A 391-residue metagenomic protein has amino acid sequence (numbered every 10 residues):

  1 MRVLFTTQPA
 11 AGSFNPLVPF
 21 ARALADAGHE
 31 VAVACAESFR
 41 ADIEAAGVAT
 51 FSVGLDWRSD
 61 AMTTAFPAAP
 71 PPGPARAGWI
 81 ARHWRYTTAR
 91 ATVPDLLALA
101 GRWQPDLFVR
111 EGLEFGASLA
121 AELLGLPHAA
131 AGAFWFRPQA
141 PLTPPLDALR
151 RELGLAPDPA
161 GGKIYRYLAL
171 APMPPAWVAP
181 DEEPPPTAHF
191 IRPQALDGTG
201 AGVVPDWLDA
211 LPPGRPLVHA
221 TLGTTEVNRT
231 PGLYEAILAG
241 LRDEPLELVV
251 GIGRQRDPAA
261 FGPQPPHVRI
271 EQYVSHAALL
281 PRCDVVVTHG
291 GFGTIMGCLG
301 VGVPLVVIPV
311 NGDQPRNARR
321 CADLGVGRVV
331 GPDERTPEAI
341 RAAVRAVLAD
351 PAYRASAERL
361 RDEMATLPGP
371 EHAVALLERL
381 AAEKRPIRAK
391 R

Functional and structural regions predicted by a protein language model:
M1-R391: Catalytic core of nucleotide-sugar-dependent glycosyltransferases
